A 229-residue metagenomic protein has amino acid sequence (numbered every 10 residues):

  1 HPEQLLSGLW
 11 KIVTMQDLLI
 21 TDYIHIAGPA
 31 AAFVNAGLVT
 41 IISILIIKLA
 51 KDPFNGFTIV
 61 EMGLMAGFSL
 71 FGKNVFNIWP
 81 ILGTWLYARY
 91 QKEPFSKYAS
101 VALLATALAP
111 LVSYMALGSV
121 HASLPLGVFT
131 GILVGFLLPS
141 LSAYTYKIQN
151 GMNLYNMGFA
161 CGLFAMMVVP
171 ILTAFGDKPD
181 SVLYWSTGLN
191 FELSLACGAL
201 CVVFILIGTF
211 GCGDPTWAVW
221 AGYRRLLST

Functional and structural regions predicted by a protein language model:
H1, A36-I47, G63-F68, T84-A88 (+4 more regions): Hydrophobic core segments of alpha-helical transmembrane domains in multi-pass membrane transport and ion-translocation
H1-F71, I205-W217: N-terminal signal-anchor module of multipass membrane proteins
I24-A27, K51, G67-V75, P94-K97 (+3 more regions): Membrane-helix interface and helix-disruption motif detector
H25-F33, T187-L195, R225-T229: Membrane-water interface at loop-to-transmembrane-helix junctions
A36, G56-L64, F76-T84, A88 (+4 more regions): Alpha-helical transmembrane segments of multi-pass membrane proteins, especially transporters and channels
K48-K51, F68, A88-K92, P110-G118 (+1 more regions): Conserved helix-loop functional segments at active or binding sites
A109-V134, L138-L195: Membrane-interface helix-loop-helix junctions at boundaries between adjacent transmembrane segments
D214-T229: Accessory "access/gating" subregions that flank catalytic or transport cores
